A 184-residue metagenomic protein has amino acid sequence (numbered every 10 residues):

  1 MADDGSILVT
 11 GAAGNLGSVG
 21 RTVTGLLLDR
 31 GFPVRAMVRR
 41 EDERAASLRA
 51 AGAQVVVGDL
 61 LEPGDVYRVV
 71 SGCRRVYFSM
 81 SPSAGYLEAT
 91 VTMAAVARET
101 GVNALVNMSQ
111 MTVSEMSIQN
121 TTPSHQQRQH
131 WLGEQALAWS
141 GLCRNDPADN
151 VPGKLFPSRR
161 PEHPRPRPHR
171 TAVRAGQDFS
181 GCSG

Functional and structural regions predicted by a protein language model:
M1-S47, L61-G64, R68-C73, P82-A84 (+2 more regions): Oxidoreductase cofactor-interface core, primarily capturing Rossmann-like NAD(P)-dependent enzymes
G52-Q54, C143: Short, conserved active-site loop motifs that form the nucleotide-linked donor/cofactor pocket
G58: Cofactor-binding loops of NAD(P)H-dependent oxidoreductases, dominated by short-chain dehydrogenase/reductases
F78, N107: Rossmann-fold scaffold of SDR-type NAD(P)-dependent oxidoreductases
T92: Amphipathic helical hotspot of TIR/SEFIR-family domains
